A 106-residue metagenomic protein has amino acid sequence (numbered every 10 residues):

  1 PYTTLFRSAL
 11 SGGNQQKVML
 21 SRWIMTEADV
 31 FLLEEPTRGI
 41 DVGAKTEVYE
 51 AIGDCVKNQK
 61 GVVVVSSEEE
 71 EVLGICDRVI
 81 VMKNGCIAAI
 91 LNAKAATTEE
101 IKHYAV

Functional and structural regions predicted by a protein language model:
P1-L5: Short, small-residue-biased leader/transition segments that mark boundaries at the very start of proteins
M25-D29, E35: A short, proline-enriched helix->beta-strand linker immediately N-terminal to the Walker B motif in ABC-type P-loop
E34, D41: ABC-family nucleotide-binding domains
T46-N58: Helical segment within the ABC ATPase nucleotide-binding domain
K60-V65: Conserved H-loop
V72-G74: A short, surface-exposed alpha-helical micro-motif characterized by mixed small hydrophobic and charged/polar residues
R78, I90: Short, glycine/charged-rich "phosphate-handling" switch motifs in NTP-dependent and phosphotransfer domains
